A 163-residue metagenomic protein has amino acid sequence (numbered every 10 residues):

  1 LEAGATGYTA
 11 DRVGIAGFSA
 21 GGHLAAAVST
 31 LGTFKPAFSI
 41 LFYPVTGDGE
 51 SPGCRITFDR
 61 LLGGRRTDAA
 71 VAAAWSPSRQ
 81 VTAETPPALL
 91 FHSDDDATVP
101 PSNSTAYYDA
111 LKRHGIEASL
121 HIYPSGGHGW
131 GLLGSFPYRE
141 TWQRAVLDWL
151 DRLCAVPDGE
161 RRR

Functional and structural regions predicted by a protein language model:
L1-R55, A72-A73: Primarily recognizes the serine-hydrolase "nucleophile elbow" in alpha/beta-hydrolase and SGNH/GDSL folds
T9-R12, K35-F38, T85-A88, H114-S119: Loop/turn elements at helix/coil->beta-strand transitions in domains of secreted/extracellular proteins
F18, A70, A74, A97-P101 (+2 more regions): Solvent-exposed, acidic/flexible segments
H23, H92, H128: Histidine-centered active-site/metal-ligand motif
P44-Q80, P86: Mobile cap/lid helix-loop segments that gate and shape the active-site cleft of serine hydrolases
E84, L89-H92, D96: Short beta-strand/loop motif that positions the catalytic acidic residue of the alpha/beta-hydrolase fold
P101, T105-R163: C-terminal catalytic histidine-bearing segment of alpha/beta-hydrolase fold enzymes
